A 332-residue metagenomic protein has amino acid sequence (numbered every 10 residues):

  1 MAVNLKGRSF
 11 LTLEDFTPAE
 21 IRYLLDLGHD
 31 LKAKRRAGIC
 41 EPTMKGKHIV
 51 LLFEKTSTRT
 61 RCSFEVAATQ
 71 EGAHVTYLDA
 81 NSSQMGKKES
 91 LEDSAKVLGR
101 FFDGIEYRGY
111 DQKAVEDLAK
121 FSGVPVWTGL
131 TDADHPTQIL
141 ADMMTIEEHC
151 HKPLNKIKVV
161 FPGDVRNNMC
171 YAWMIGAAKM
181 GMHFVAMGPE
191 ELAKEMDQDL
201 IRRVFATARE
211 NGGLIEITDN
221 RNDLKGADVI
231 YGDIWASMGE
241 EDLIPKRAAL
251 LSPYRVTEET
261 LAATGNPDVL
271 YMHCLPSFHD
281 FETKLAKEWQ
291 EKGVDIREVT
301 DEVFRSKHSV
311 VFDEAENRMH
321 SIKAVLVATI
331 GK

Functional and structural regions predicted by a protein language model:
M1-C62, V66: Positively charged, low-complexity intrinsically disordered leader regions
H48-F101: Active-site cofactor/substrate anionic-group-binding motifs, chiefly glycine- and Lys/Arg-rich phosphate-binding loops
F53-V66, E148-G232: Glycine-rich phosphate/diphosphate-binding loop of Rossmann-like nucleotide-binding domains
E71, F101, F121-S122, M180 (+2 more regions): Short, structured coil segments at secondary-structure junctions
K96, D103-G176, H273, F278: Anion-binding alpha/beta catalytic cores of soluble intermediary-metabolism enzymes, centered on
F205-T300: Rossmann-like adenosine-cofactor binding region
L285, Q290-K332: C-terminal helix-to-coil terminal segments
